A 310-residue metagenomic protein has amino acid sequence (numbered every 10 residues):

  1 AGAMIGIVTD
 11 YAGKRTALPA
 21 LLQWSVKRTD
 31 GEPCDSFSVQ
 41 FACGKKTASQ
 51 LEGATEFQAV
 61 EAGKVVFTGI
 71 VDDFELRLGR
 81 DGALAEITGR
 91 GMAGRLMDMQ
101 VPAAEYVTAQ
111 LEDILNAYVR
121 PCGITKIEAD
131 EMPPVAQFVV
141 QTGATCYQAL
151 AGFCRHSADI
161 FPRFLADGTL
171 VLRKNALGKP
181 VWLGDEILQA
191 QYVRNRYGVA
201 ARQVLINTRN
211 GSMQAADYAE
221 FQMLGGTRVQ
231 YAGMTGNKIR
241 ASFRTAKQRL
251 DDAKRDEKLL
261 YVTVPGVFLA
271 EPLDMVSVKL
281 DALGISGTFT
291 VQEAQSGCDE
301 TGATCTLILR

Functional and structural regions predicted by a protein language model:
A1-Q100, R155, P180-V193, L259: Assembly/oligomerization scaffold segments
G2-I5, K46, A151, P162-T301: Acidic, small/polar-enriched beta strand-loop surface segments
Q40-A42, T88-R90, T263, K279 (+2 more regions): Residue-level recognition of well-ordered beta-strand positions that form the cores of beta-sheet-rich folds across
D81-L84, T88-Y197: Charged- and aromatic-enriched interaction segments used to assemble and dock large macromolecular complexes
A303-L309: C-terminal edge-of-domain segments
